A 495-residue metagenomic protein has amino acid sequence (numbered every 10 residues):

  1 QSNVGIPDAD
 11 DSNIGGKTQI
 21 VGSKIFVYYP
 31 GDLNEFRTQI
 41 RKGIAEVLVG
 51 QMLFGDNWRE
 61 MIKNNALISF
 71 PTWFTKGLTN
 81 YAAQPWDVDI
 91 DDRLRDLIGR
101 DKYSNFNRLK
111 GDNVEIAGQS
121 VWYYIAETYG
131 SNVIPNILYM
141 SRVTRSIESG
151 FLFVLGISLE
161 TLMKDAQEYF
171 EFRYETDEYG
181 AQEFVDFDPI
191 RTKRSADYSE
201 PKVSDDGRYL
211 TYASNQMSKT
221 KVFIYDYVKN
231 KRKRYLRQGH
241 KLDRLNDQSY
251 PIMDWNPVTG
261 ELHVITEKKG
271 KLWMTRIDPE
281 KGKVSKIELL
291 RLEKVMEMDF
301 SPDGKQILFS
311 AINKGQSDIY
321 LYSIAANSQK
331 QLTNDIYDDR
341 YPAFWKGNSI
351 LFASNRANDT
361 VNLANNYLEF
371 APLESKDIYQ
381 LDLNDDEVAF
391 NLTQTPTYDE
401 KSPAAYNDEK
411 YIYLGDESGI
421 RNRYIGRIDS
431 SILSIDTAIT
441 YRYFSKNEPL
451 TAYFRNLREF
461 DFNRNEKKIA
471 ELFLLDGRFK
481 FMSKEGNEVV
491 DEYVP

Functional and structural regions predicted by a protein language model:
Q1-N64, P71, V88-D89, G150: Juxtacatalytic substrate-recognition/specificity segment
F70-I90, D96-G156: Active-site-proximal alpha-helical
D92, D96, R194-S195, A213-F223 (+12 more regions): A flexible loop/linker signature enriched in serine peptidases of the S9 family
V143-R244, Q248-M253, T259-E261, P279: Beta/coil-rich, acidic/histidine-enriched accessory regions frequently appended to metallopeptidases
L159-S204, N230-R234, S354, R427-P449 (+2 more regions): Pro/Ala/Gly-rich low-complexity, hydrophilic intrinsically disordered segments
Q182-P189, N327-L332, D386-T395, Y443-E448: Blade-edge beta-strand/turn elements of extracellular beta-propeller and related beta-sheet repeat scaffolds
K202, D254-N256, D299, A343 (+2 more regions): Conserved beta-strand position repeated across blades of beta-propeller domains
D206-R208, V258-G260, D303-K305, G347-N348 (+2 more regions): Short coil/turn segments that connect the beta-strands within blades of beta-propeller domains
